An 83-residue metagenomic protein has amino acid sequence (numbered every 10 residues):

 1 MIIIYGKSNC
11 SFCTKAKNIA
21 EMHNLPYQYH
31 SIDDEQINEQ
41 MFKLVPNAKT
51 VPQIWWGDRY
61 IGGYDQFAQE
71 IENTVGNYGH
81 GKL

Functional and structural regions predicted by a protein language model:
M1-Q28: Local sequence-structure signature of Cys/Sec-based thiol-disulfide redox active-site neighborhoods
S11, Q36, G62: Short alpha-helical
T14, E39, Q69: Alpha-helical elements of the RecA-like P-loop NTPase motor core of helicases
L25-E39: Thiol-based oxidoreductase modules, predominantly thioredoxin-like and allied folds used for disulfide exchange
E39-V45: Short amphipathic alpha-helix with an adjacent loop that forms part of the alpha/beta core around
V45-W55, Y64-D65: Structural micro-motif
W56-L83: Non-catalytic, surface beta->alpha helical segment in thiol-disulfide oxidoreductase systems
